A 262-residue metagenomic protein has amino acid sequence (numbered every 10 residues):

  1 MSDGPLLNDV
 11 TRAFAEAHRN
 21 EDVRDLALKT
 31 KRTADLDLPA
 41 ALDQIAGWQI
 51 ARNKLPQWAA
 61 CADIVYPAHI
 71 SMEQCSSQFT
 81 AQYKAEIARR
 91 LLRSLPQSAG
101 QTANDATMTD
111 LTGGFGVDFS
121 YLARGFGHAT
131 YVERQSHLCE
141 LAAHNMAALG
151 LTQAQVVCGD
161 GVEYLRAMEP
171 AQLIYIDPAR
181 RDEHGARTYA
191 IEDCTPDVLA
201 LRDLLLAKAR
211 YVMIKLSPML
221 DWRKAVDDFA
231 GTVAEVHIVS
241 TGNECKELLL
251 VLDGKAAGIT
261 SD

Functional and structural regions predicted by a protein language model:
M1-H18, L28, A40, Y175 (+1 more regions): Class I S-adenosyl-L-methionine
M1-L95, A106: S-adenosyl-L-methionine
L91, Q101, A167-A171: Glycine-rich phosphate-binding loop signature in dinucleotide/nucleotide-binding domains
N104-G114: Conserved class I S-adenosyl-L-methionine
A106, Q172, R210: Conserved acidic residues
F115-G127: Conserved SAM-binding loop of SAM-dependent methyltransferases across substrates and taxa, primarily the Class I
H128-E133: Conserved SAM-binding motif I beta-strand of class I
R134-Q172: S-adenosyl-L-methionine
